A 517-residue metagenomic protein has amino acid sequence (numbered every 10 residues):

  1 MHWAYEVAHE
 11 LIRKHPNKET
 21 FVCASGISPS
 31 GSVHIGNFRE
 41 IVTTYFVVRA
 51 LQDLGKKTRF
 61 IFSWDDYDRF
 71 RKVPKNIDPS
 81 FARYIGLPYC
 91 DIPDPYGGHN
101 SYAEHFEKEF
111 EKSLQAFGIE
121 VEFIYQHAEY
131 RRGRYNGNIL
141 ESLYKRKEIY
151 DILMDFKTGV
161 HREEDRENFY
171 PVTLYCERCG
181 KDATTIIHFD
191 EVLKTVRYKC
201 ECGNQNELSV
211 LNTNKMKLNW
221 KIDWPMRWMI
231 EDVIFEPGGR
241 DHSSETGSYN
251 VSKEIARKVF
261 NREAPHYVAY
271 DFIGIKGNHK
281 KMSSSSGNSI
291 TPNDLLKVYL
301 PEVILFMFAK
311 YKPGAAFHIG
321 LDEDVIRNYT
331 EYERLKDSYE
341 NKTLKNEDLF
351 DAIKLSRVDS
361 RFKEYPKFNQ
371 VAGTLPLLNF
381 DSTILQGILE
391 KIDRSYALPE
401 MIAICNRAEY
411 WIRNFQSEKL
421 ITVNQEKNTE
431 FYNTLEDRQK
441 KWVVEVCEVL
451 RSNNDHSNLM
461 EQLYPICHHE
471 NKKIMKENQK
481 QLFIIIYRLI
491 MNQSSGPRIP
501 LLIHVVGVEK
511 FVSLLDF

Functional and structural regions predicted by a protein language model:
M1-K18, V33, R59-F60, Y150 (+3 more regions): Basic, alpha-helical terminal appendages of large translation-related enzymes
M1-N76, P225-S244: N-terminal catalytic cores of NTP/NDP-binding nucleotidyl/phosphoryl-transfer enzymes
S25-S28, S63-D66, Q126-A128, G203 (+4 more regions): An acidic- and aromatic-residue-enriched active-site/binding cleft used to recognize and process polar
H34, S142, L300, I486: Residue-level signal for inorganic ion chemistry
Y67-Y84, N138-I139, L143, K280-M282: Charged, often glycine-rich, active-site loop that binds/positions anionic groups
F81-F117: A glycine-rich helix N-cap at a beta->alpha junction
I119-P292: Active-site cores that bind ATP or allylic diphosphates and position pyrophosphate for catalysis
S244, S248-Y249, A256-F260, D271-N414 (+1 more regions): Catalytic adenosine-cofactor/nucleotide-binding cores of aminoacyl-tRNA synthetases and other
